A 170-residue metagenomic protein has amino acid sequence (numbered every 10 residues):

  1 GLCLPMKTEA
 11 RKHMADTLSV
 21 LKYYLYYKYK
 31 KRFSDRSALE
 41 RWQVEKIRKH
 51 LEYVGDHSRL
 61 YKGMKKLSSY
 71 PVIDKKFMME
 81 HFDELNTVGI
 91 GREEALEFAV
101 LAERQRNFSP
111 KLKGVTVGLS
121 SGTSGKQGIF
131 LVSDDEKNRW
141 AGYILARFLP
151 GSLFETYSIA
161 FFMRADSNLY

Functional and structural regions predicted by a protein language model:
P5-L119, G125-W140, L145-S158, A165: Nucleotide 5′-phosphate-binding alpha/beta core
D166-Y170: Extended acidic/charged loop-beta regions that coordinate divalent cations and stabilize anionic phosphate/carboxylate
